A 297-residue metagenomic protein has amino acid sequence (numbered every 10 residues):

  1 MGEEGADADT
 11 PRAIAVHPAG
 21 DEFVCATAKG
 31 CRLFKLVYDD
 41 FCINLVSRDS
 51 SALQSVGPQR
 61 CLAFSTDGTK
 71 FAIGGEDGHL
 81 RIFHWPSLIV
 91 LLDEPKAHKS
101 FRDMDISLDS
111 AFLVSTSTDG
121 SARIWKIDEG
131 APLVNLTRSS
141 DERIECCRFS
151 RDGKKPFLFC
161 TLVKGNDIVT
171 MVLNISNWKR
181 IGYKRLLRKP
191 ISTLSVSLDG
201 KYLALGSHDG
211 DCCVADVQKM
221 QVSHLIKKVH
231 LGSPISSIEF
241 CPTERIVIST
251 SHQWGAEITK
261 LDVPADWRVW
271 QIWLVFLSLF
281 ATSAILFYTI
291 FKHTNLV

Functional and structural regions predicted by a protein language model:
G2-E4, N44-A52, I89-E94, A131-T137 (+2 more regions): A short beta-strand motif characteristic of beta-propeller blades
E4-P11, S51-P58, P95-F101, R138-R143 (+3 more regions): WD40/WD-repeat beta-propeller blade N-cap
P18-A19, T66-D67, L108-D109, R151-K154 (+2 more regions): Residue-level detector of Asp-centered blade-edge/turn motifs that repeat once per structural unit in beta-propeller
F23, F71, L113, P156-L158 (+2 more regions): Hydrophobic beta-strand positions that form the internal "hydrophobic ladder" of WD40/Gbeta-like beta-propeller blades
A26-K29, G74-D77, T116-D119, L162-N166 (+2 more regions): Conserved strand-to-loop turn within each blade of WD40 beta-propeller repeats
C31-V37, L80-H84, A122-I127, T170-L173 (+2 more regions): WD40-repeat beta-propellers
P264-V297: C-terminal single-pass membrane-anchor helix
